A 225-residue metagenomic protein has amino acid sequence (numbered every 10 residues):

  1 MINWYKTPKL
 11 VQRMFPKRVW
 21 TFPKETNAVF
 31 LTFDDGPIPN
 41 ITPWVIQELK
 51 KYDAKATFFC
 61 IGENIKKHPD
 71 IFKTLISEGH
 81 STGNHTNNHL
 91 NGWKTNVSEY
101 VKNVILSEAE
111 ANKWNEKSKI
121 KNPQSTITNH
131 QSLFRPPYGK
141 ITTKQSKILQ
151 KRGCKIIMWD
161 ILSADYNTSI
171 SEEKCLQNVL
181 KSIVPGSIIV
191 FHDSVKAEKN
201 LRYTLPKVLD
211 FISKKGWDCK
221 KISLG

Functional and structural regions predicted by a protein language model:
W4-W93, Q131: Active-site beta->alpha N-cap acidic-glycine motif
F15-E25, K51-D53, N64-K66, K199-G225: C-terminal domain-boundary segment and adjacent tail
F33-D35, C60-G62, N84-T86, P136-Y138 (+3 more regions): A cross-domain feature marking catalytic cores of carbohydrate-active enzymes and several ubiquitous metabolic/repair
G36-N40, C60-H68, L90-S98, R135-T142 (+2 more regions): Acidic-and-aromatic substrate-binding clefts and catalytic sites of carbohydrate-active enzymes
I46-K55, H80-S81, V97-T143, K147-K151 (+2 more regions): CE4/NodB-like, metal-dependent polysaccharide N-deacetylase domain that modifies extracellular/periplasmic N-acetylated
K73, V97-V104, S171-Q177, R202-P206: Charged helix-capping and loop-helix junction motifs
K140-L180, G216-L224: His/Asp/Glu-enriched short active-site or ligand-binding loop at hydrolase and phosphoryl-transfer sites
